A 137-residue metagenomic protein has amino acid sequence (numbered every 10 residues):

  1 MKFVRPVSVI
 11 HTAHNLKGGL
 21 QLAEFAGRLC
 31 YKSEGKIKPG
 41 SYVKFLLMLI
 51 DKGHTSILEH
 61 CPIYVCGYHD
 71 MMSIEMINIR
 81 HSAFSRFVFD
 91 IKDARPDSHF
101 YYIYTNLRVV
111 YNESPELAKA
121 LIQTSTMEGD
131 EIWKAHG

Functional and structural regions predicted by a protein language model:
M1-G137: Family-specific signature for flavin-dependent thymidylate synthase
